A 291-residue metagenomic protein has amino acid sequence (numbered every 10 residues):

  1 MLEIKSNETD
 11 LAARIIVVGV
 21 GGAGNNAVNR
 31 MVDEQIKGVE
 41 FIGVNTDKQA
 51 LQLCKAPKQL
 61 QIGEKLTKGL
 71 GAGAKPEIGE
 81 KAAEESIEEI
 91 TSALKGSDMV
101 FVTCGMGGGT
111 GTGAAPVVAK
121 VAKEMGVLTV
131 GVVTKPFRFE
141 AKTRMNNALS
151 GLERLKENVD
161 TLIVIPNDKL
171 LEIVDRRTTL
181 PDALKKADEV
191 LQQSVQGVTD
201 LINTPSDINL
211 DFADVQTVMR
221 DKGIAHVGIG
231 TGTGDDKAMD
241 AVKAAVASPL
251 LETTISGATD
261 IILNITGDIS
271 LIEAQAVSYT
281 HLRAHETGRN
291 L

Functional and structural regions predicted by a protein language model:
M1-R289: Tubulin/FtsZ superfamily GTPase core signature
